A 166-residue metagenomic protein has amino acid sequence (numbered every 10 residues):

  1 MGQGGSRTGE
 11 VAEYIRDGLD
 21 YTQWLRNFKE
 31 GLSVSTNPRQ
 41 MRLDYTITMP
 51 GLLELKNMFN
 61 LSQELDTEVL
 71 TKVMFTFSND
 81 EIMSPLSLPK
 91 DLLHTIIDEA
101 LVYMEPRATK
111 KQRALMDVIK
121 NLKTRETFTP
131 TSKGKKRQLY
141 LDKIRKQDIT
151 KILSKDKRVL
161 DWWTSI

Functional and structural regions predicted by a protein language model:
M1-T76, D80-M83, L92-L93: Radical SAM/AdoMet-radical enzyme domain recognition
R7-G9, L65-V73, A100-D117: Short flexible/disordered coil segments
I15, I47, V73, I82 (+5 more regions): Weak global preference for isoleucine
D17-D20, D44, D66, D80 (+7 more regions): Acidic-enriched, low-complexity/disordered segments with a strong bias for Aspartate over Glutamate
N79-P106: PAPS-dependent sulfotransferase catalytic core
E105-I166: Radical SAM enzyme core and accessory elements
